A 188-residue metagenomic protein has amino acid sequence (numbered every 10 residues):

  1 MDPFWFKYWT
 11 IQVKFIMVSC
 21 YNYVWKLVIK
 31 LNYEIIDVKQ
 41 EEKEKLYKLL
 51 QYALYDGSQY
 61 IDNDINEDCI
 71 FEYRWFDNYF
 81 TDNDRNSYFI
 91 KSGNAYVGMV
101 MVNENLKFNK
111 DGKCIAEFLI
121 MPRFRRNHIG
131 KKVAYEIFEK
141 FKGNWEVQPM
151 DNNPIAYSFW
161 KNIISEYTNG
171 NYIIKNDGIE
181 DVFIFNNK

Functional and structural regions predicted by a protein language model:
F15-E44, Y52, I61: Conserved N-terminal entry element of GNAT/NAT acetyltransferase domains
L54-F76: Conserved GNAT-fold acetyl-CoA-binding loop/helix
W75-F89: A short helix-loop-beta-strand connector motif used in the catalytic cores of GNAT acetyltransferases and, in some
F89, A95-E104, C114: Conserved beta-strand in the GNAT
D111-P122: Conserved acetyl-CoA binding element of GNAT-fold acetyltransferases
I120, R126-E139: Conserved acetyl-CoA-binding loop-helix of GNAT-fold acetyltransferases
V147-K161, K175-G178: Conserved beta-strand-loop-alpha-helix junction that forms the acyl-donor binding cleft
